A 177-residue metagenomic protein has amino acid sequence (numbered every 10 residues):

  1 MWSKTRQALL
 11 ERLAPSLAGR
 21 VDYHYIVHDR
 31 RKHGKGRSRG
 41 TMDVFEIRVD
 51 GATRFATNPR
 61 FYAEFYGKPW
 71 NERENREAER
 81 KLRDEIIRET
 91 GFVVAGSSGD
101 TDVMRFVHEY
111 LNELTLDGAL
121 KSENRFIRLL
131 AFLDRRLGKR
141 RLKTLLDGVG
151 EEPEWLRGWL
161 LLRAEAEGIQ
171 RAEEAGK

Functional and structural regions predicted by a protein language model:
M1-K177: Alpha-helical scaffold segments
